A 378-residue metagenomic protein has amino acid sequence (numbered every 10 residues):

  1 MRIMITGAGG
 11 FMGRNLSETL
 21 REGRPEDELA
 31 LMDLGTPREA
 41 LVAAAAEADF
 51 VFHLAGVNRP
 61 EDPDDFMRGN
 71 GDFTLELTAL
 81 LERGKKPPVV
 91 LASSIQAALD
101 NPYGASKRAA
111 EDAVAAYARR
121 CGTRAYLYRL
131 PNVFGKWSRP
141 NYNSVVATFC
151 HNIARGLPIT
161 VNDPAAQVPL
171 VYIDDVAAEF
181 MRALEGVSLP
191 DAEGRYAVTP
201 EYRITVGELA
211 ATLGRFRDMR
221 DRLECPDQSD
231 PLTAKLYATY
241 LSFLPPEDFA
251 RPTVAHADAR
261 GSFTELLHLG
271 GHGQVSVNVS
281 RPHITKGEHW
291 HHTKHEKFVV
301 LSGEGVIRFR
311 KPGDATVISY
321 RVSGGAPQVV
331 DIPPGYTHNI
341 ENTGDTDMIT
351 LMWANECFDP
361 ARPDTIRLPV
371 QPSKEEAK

Functional and structural regions predicted by a protein language model:
I3-L20: N-terminal Rossmann NAD(P)H-binding glycine-rich loop of SDR-like oxidoreductase domains
G35-G84, Q96-D100: NAD(P)H-binding glycine-rich loop region in Rossmannoid oxidoreductase-like domains and their noncatalytic homologs
L75-D112, A116-C121, Y126-Y128: Conserved Rossmann-fold NAD(P)-dependent oxidoreductase catalytic core, especially the SDR/UDP-sugar
D112-R139, H151, L157-A166, D191: Conserved beta-loop-beta element that borders a ligand/cofactor-binding pocket
P140-T148, A165-E185, G207-A211: Substrate-positioning beta->alpha
R182, G186-A255: Mid/C-terminal beta-alpha module of Rossmann-like enzyme folds, strongest in SDR-family dehydrogenases/epimerases
E247-E288: A short glycine-rich, His/Asp/Glu-containing loop-to-beta-strand
P312-P334: Short acidic-glycine-tyrosine-enriched beta hairpin
